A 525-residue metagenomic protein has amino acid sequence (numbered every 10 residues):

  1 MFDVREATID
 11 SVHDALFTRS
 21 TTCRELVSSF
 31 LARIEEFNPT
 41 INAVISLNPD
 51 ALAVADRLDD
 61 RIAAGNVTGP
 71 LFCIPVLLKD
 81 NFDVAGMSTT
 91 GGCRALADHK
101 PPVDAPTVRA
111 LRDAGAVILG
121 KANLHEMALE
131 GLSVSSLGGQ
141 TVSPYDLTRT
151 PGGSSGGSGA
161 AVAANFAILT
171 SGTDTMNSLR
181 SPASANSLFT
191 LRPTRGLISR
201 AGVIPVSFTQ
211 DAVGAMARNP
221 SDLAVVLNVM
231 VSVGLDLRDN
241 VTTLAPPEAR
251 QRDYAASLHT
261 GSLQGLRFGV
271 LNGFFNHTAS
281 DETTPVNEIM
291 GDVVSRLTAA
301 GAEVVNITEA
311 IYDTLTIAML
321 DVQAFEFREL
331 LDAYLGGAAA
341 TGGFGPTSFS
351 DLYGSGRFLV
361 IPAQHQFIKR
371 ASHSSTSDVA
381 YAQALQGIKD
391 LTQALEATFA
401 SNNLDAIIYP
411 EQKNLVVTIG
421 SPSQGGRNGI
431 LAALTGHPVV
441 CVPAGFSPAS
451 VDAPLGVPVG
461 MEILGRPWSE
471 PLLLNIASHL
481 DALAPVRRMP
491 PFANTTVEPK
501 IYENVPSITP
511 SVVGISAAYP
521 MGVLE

Functional and structural regions predicted by a protein language model:
M1-D60, N272, V293-S295, A299-A300 (+1 more regions): An N-terminal boundary/leader segment
I9, F37, P70-A110, V134 (+1 more regions): Enzymes and membrane/adaptor proteins characterized by extended Gly/Ser/Thr/Asp/Glu-rich, aromatic-dotted
R19, C73, D113, A224 (+2 more regions): Glycine-rich, small-residue loops and helix-cap segments that act as flexible hinges at active-site edges
V27, D56, T284-E309, D332-S350 (+1 more regions): Acyltransferase
V67, R192-G291, A484-I515, Y519-P520: A short helix-breaking turn/cap at a secondary-structure junction
F72-G91, S262-F275, F325-E396, P443-G460: Short helix-loop capping/hinge segments that flank enzyme active sites or metal/cofactor-binding pockets
G91-C93, V142-S143, S154, I204-A212 (+3 more regions): Flexible glycine/proline-enriched surface loops and loop-helix/loop-strand junctions
V103-V231, A433-F446, V451-E462: Short glycine/serine-rich loop segments
